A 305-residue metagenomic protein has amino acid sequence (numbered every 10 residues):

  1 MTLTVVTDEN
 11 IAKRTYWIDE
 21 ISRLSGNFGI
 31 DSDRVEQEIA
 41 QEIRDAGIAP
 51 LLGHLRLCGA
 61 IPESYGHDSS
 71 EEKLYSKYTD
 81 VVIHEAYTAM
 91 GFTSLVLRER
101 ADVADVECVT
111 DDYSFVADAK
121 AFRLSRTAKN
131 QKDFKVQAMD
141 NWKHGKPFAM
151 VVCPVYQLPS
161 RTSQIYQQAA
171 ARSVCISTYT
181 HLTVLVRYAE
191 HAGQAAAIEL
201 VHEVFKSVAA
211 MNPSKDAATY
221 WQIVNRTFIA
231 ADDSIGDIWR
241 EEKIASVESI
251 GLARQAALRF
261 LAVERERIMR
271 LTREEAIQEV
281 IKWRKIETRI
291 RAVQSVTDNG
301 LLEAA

Functional and structural regions predicted by a protein language model:
M1-L74, R254-A305: Interdomain/boundary linker segments immediately adjacent to catalytic/signaling cores
Y75-T79: Conserved alpha-helical elements of sugar-nucleotide-dependent glycosyltransferases
D80-D105: A short acidic/basic microdomain associated with nuclease active sites
H84, D105-E107, V136, D140: Short, well-ordered alpha-helical packing segments
E107-V116: Active-site beta-strand-loop-beta-strand hairpin of nuclease catalytic cores that positions key catalytic residues
A121-Y179: Catalytic cores of nucleic-acid endonucleases
I165-L258: Charged, structured surface patches that assemble and position nucleic-acid processing machinery
